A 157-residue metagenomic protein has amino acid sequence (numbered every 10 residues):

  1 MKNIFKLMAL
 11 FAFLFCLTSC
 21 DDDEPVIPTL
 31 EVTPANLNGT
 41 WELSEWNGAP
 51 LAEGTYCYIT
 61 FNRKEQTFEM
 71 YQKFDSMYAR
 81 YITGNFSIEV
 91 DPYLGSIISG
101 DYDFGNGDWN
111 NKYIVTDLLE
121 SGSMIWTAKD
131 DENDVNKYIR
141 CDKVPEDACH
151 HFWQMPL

Functional and structural regions predicted by a protein language model:
K2-L10: Sec-dependent signal peptide recognition, specifically the positively charged N-region followed immediately by
F15-S19: C-terminal motif of bacterial Sec signal peptides marking the signal peptidase cleavage site
P25-E42: N-terminal helix-cap/turn-to-beta initiation motif at the start of protein domains
L37, I59-F68, E89-L94, V115-M124 (+1 more regions): Short, solvent-exposed coil/turn segments at beta-strand boundaries
G39-Q66, D101-W109: Short, solvent-exposed loop/hinge segments that bridge or flank secondary-structure elements
L51-I98: N-terminal glycine/threonine-rich, aromatic-flanked beta-hairpin/loop signature
Y81-D91, T127-L157: Edge beta-strand at a domain terminus
L94-L118: An anionic, turn-rich surface loop/hairpin at beta-sheet edges that serves as a generic interaction/coordination patch
